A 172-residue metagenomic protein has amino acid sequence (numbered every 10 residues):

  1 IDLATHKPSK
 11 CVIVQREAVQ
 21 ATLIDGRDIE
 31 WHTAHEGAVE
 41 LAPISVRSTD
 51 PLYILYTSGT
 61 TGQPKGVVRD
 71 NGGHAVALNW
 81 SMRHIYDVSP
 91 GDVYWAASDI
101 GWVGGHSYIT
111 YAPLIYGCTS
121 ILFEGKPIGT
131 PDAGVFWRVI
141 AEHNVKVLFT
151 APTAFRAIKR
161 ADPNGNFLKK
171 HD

Functional and structural regions predicted by a protein language model:
I1-T33, E142-N144, F149-P152, N166: Structural core segment of the AMP-binding/adenylate-forming
C11-I13, D25-Y56, Q63, L78 (+1 more regions): Conserved pre-ATP/AMP-binding loop-to-beta segment of ANL
L55-S58, S98: Active-site beta-alpha turn of Rossmann-fold NAD(P)-dependent dehydrogenases/reductases
V68: DPxDG-like acidic metal-binding loop motif
G72: Active-site core segments that coordinate phosphate-bearing ligands/cofactors across diverse enzyme families
A75-V93, V103-V147, R160-P163: Conserved AMP-binding/adenylation subdomain of ANL enzymes
S98-D99, E124-K126, A151-P152: Short strand-turn motif at the edge of the Rossmann-like AdoMet-binding core
F155-A157, P163-D172: Short, intrinsically disordered, charge-balanced linker/junction segments flanking boundaries in proteins
